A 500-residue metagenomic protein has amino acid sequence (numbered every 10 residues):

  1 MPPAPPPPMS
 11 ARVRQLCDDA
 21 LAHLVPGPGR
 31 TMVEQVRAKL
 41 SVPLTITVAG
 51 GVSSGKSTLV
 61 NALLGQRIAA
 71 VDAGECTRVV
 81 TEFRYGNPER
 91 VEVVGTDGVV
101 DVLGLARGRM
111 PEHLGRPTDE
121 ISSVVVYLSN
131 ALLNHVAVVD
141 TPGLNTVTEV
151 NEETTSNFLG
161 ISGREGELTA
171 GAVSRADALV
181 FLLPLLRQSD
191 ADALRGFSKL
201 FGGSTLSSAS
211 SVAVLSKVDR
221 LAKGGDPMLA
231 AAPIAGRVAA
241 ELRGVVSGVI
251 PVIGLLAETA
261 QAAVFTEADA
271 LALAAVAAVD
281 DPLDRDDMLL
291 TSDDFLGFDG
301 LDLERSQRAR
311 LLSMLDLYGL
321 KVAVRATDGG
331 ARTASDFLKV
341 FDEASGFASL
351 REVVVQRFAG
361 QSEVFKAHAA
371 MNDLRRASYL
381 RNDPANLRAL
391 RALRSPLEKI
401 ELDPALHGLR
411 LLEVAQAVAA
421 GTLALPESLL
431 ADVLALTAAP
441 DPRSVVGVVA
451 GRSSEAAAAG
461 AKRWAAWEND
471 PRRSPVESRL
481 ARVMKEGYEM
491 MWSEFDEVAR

Functional and structural regions predicted by a protein language model:
M1-P26: Charged, amphipathic alpha-helical linker segments immediately N-terminal to NTP-binding catalytic cores
R12, L16-D19, V353, A370-D373 (+2 more regions): Charge-rich, solvent-exposed alpha-helical interaction surfaces
V36-R37, S41-D287, A344: Globular "head" domains of long coiled-coil molecular machines
I68, K223, S362-E363, N469-V476: Short, flexible helix-adjacent loops and helix caps
V212, L221-D226, A232-D403, H407-L409: C-terminal end of P-loop GTPase domains and the immediately downstream helical coupling element
L406-R500: N-terminal J-domain/J-like co-chaperone modules of DnaJ/Hsp40 proteins
